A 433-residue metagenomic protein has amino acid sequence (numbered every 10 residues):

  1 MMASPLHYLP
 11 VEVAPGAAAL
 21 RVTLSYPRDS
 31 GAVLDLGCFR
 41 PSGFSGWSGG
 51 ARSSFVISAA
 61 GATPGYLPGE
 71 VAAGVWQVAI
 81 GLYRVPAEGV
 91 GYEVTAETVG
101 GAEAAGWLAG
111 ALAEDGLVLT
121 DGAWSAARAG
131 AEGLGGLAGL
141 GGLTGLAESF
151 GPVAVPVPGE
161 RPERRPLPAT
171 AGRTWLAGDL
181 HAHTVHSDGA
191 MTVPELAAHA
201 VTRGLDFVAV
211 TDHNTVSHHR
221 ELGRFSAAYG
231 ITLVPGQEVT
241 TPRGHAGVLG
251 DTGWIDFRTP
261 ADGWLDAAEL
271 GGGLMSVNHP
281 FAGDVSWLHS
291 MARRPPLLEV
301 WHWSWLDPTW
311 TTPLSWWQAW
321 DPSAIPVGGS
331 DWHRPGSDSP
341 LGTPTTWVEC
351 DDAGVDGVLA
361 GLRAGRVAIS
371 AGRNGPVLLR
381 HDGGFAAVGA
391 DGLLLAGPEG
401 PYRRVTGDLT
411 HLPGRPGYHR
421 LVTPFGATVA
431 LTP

Functional and structural regions predicted by a protein language model:
M1-M2, L24-T63, A73, G106: Surface-exposed beta-strand/loop patches in noncatalytic accessory domains and peripheral targeting/linker segments
M1-R28, T98-A104, L108-E114, V118-G130 (+1 more regions): Solvent-exposed, flexible loop/coil segments flanking beta-strands in beta-rich domains
A18-L24, L67-V90, R415-Y418: Noncatalytic modules at the cell exterior or secretory-pathway interfaces, chiefly beta-strand-rich lectin/adhesion
P27-D29, G43, Y83-G89, G101 (+1 more regions): Short acidic/polar inter-strand loop motif in beta-rich domains
A32-L34, P86-E97: Edge beta-strands of jelly-roll/beta-sandwich modules across compartments, strongly enriched in secreted/luminal
A51-A73, Y83, G407-R415: Beta-sandwich interaction modules
A123-A131, S149, P162-A171, P242-W254 (+1 more regions): Charged catalytic cores and adjacent phosphate/nucleic-acid-binding surfaces used for phosphate/nucleic-acid chemistry
P162-R293, E299-T312, G329, R334-G336: A metal-dependent hydrolase metal-coordination microenvironment
